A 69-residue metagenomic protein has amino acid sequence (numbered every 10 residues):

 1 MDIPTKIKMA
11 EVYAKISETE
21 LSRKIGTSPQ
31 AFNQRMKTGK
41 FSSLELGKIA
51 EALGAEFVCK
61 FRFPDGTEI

Functional and structural regions predicted by a protein language model:
M1-A14: A short, Lys/Arg-rich alpha-helix, primarily the initiator
K8, T19, G47: Residues within the helices of the helix-turn-helix
E11, S22, A50: The alpha-helix within a helix-turn-helix
K15-Q30: Short alpha-helical DNA-recognition segment
G26-F41: Recognition helix of helix-turn-helix/homeodomain-like DNA-binding domains that insert into the DNA major groove
T38-E51: Short, basic-rich loop-to-helix N-cap that marks the start of a DNA-contacting helix
G54-I69: Short C-terminal boundary/hinge segments that cap the last helix of small helical domains
